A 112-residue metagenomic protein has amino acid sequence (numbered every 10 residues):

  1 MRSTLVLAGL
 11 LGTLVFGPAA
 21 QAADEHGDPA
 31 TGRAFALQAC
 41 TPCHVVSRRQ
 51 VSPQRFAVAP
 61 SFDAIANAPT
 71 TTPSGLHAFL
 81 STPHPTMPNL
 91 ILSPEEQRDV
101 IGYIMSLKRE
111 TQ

Functional and structural regions predicted by a protein language model:
M1-T4, P29: Twin-arginine (Tat) signal peptide motif
T4-V15: Bacterial N-terminal signal peptides
P18-F35, Q50: Electrostatic cytochrome c docking/interface patches
G32, A36-S47, V100: The canonical Cys-X-X-Cys-His
C43-R49, N67, S81: Detector for the c-type heme attachment site
R48-V51, S74-L76: Short beta-strand/turn micro-motifs at beta-sheet edges
F56-S106: Extracytoplasmic electron-transfer domains, predominantly the class I c-type cytochrome c fold
E110-Q112: Short, solvent-exposed mixed-charge patches
